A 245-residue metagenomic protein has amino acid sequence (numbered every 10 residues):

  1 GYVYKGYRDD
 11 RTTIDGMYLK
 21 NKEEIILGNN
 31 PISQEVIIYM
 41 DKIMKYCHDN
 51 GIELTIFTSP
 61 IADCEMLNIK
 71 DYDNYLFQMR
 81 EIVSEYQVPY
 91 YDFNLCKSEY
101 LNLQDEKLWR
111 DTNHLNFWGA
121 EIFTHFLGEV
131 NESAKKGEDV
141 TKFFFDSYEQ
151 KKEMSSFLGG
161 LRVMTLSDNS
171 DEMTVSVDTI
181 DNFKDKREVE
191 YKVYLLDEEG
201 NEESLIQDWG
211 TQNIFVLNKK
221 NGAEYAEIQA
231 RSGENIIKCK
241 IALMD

Functional and structural regions predicted by a protein language model:
G1-E53, K142-G160: Secreted/periplasmic serine-hydrolase-like ester/acetyl group-modifying domain
N68-S155: C-terminal regions of proteins
G128-E172, V177-E190, V216-L217, E234-I236: Conserved catalytic region of serine esterases and O-acyltransferases that act on ester linkages in lipids
V193-D197: Conserved aromatic beta-strand anchor motif in extracellular beta-sandwich/beta-rich domains
L205-T211: Short beta-strand segments within Ig-like beta-sandwich modules, predominantly Fibronectin type-III
V216-E224: Surface-exposed, short loops/turns at beta-strand junctions within beta-sandwich domains
N235-D245: Edge beta-strands of extracellular beta-sandwich domains
